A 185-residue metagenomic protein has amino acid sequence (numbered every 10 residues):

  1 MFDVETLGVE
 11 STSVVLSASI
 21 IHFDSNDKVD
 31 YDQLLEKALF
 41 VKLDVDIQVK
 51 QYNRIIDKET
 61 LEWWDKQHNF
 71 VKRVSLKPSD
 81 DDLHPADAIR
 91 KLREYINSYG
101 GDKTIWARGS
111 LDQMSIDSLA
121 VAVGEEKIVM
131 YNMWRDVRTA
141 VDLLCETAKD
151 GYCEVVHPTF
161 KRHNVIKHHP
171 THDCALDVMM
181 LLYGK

Functional and structural regions predicted by a protein language model:
M1: Short glycine-aspartate micro-motif
V4-T12, F160-R162, L176: Hydrophobic, well-ordered secondary-structure scaffolds
V4-T6, Q113, V137, C174: Generic detector of well-ordered alpha-helical packing
E5-A107: Conserved non-catalytic scaffold segment of RNase H-like nuclease domains
L39-V45, I128-L144: A short, structured active-site edge motif that brings together acidic residues
V49-Y52, L61-D65, R135-A175: Active-site-proximal helix-loop-helix substrate-binding element of RNase H-like nuclease domains
R93-I96, L111-N132: Substrate-recognition/cap helix-loop segment adjacent to the acidic, metal-dependent catalytic center of Asp-based
G101-S110, M114-S115, L119, C153-K185: Acidic, Mg2+-coordinating catalytic module of metal-dependent nucleases/exonucleases that use a two-metal-ion mechanism
